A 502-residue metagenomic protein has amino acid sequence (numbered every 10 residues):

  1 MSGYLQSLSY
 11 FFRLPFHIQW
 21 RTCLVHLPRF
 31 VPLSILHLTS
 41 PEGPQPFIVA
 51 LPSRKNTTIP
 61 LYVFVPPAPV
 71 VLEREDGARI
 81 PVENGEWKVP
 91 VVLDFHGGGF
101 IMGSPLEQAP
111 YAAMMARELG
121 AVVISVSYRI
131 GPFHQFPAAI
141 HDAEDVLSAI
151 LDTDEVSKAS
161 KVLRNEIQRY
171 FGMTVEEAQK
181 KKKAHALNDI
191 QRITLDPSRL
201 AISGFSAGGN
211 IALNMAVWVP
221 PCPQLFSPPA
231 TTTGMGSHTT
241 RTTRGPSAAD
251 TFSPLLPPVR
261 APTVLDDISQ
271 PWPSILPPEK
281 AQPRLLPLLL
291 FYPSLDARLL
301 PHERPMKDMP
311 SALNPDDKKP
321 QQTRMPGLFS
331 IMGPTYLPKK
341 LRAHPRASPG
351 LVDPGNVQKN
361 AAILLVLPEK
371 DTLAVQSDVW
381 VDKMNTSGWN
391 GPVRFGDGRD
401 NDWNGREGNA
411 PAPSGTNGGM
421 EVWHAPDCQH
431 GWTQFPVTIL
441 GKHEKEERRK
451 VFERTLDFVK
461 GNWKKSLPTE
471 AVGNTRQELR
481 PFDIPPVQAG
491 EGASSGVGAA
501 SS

Functional and structural regions predicted by a protein language model:
S2-L51: An N-terminal hydrophobic leader/cap segment in hydrolases
K55-R74, I80-S502: Alpha/beta-hydrolase superfamily serine-hydrolase fold, recognizing
